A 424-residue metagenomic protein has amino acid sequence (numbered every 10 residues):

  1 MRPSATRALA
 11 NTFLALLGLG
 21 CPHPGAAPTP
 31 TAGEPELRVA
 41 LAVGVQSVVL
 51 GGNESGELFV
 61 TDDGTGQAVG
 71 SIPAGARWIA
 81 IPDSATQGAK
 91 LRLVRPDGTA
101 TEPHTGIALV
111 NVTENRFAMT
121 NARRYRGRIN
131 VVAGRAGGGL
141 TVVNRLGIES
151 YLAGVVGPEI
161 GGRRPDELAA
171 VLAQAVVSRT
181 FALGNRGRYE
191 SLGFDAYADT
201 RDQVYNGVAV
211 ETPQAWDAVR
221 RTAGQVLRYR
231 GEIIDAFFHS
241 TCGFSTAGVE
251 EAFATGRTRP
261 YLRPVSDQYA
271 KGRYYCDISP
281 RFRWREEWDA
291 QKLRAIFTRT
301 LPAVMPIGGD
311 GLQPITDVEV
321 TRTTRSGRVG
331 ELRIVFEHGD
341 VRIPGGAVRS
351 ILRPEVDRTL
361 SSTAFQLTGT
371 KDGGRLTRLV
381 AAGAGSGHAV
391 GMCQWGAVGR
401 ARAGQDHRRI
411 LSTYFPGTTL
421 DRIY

Functional and structural regions predicted by a protein language model:
R2-Y424: Conserved, single-site charged/polar hotspot
